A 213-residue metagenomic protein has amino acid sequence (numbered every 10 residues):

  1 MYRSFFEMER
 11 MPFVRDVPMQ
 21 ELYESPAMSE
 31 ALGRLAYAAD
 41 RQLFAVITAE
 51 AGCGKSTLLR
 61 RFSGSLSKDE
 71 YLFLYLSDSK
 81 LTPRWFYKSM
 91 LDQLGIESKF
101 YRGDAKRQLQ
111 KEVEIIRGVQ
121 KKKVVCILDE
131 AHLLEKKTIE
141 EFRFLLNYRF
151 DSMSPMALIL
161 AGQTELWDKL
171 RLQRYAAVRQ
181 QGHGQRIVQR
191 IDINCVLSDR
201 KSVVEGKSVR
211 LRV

Functional and structural regions predicted by a protein language model:
M1-R41: A short, basic N-terminal segment
M11-F13, Y71-F73, L81-F100: Conserved NTP-binding/hydrolysis module of P-loop NTPases
R41-R61: Walker A/P-loop nucleotide-binding motif
T48, S77, L128: Residues at the beta-strand->loop junction immediately N-terminal to the Walker
S63-S65, L166-Q181: Short regulatory helix/loop adjacent to the ATP-binding pocket of P-loop NTPases
L76-S79, L170, H183-C195: Conserved AAA+ ATPase "SRH/arginine-finger" region at the nucleotide-binding site
T82-W85, E97-E141, F150-S154, I191-V196 (+1 more regions): Mid-core helix/loop region of P-loop NTP-binding domains shared across ATPases and GTPases
K201-K207, V213: Conserved small/polar residues in nucleotide/adenosyl-binding loops
